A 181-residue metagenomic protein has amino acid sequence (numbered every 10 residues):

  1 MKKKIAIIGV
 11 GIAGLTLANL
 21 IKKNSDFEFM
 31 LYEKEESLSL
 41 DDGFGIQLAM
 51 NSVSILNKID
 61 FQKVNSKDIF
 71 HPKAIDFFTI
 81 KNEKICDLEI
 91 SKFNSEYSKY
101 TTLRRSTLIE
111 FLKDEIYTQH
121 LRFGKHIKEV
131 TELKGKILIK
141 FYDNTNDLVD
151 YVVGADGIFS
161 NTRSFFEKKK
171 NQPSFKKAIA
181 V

Functional and structural regions predicted by a protein language model:
M1-A13: Beta1/beta-strand and adjacent pyrophosphate-binding region of the FAD-binding site in flavoprotein oxidoreductases
K3-I5, K22, A49-V181: Conserved N-terminal helical subregion
I8, Y32-E33, A155-D156: Active-site flanking residues adjacent to catalytic metal/cofactor-binding acidic residues
V10, G45, T101: Charged, low-complexity surface patches
A13, S37, F159: Conserved Rossmann-like nucleotide-cofactor binding loop
L20-D42: Glycine-rich FAD pyrophosphate-binding loop
S37-I55: Conserved N-terminal glycine-rich FAD pyrophosphate-binding loop of Rossmann-like flavoproteins
